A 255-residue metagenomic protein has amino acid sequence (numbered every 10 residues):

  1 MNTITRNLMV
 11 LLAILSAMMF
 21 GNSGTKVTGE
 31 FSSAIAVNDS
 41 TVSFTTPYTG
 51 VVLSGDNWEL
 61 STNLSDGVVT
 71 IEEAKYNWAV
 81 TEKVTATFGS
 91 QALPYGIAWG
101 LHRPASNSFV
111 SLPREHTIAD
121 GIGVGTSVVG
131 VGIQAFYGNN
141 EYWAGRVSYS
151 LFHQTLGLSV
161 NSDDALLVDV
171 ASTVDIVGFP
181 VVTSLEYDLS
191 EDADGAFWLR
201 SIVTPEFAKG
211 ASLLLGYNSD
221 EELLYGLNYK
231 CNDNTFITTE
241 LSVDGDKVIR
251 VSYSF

Functional and structural regions predicted by a protein language model:
M1-G24, T81: Cleavable N-terminal export/targeting peptides
N22, V51, G55-N57, W78-V84 (+6 more regions): Outer-membrane beta-barrel proteins
G24-A34, S43-N140, S148-S150, D220-E222: Outer membrane beta-barrel
K26, G130, N140-Y142, R146-E221: Detector for outer-membrane/organellar transmembrane beta-barrel domains, recognizing the amphipathic beta-strand
E30-N38, S61-S65, Q91-L93, F136-N140 (+7 more regions): Outer-membrane beta-barrel pore domains and translocons
V37-F44, G67-K75, W99-A105, A144 (+6 more regions): Outer-membrane beta-barrel translocator domains and adjoining extracellular loop/strand segments of Gram-negative
V147, Y225-Y229, E240-F255: Outer-membrane beta-barrel "beta-signal"
S219-T235: Ankyrin-repeat and related helical/solenoid repeat scaffolds used for protein-protein interactions
